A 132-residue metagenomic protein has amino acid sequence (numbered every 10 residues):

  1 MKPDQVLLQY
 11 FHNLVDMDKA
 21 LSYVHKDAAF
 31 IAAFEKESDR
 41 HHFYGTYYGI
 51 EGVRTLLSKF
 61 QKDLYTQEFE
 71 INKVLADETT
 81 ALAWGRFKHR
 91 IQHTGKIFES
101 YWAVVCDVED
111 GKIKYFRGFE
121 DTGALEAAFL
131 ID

Functional and structural regions predicted by a protein language model:
M1-I31: Short acidic-aromatic low-complexity motifs
Q9, Y23, T55-L56, A128: Generic alpha-helical secondary-structure signal
Q9-Y10, F43, Y115: Short, flexible active-site loop motifs that bind/organize anionic cofactors or intermediates
K26-K73: A solvent-exposed, acidic/Ser-Thr-rich amphipathic alpha-helical stretch
Q61-D132: A beta-strand edge to alpha-helix "cap/lid" segment located at domain peripheries
